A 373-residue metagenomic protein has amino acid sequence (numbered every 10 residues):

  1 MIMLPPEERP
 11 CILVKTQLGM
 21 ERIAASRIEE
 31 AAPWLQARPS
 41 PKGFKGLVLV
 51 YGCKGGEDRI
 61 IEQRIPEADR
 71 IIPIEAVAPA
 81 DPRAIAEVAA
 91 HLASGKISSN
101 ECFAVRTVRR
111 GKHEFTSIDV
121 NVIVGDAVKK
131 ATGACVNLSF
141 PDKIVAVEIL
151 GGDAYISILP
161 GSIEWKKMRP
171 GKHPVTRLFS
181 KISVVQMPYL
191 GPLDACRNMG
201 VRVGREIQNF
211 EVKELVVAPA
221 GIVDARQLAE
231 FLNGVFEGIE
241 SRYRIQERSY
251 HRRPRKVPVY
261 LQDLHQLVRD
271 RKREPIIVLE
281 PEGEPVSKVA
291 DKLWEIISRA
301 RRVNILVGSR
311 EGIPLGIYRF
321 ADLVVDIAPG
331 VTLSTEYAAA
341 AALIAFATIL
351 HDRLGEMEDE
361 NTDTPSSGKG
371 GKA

Functional and structural regions predicted by a protein language model:
I2-Q17: Short glycine-/aliphatic-rich beta-strand segments at the starts of folded cytosolic domains
E7-R9, R177-S183, R273, R301: A short, charged/proline- and glycine-enriched loop that marks the coil->beta-strand transition at the N-terminal
L13-I23, H113: Short, surface-exposed ligand-recognition loops at beta-strand->loop->(often short) alpha-helix junctions that present
E29-K112: Non-catalytic nucleic-acid substrate-recognition regions in nucleic-acid-modifying enzymes
A90-V175, V289-A290: Non-catalytic substrate-recognition/targeting regions of SAM-dependent transferases
S180-P281: RNA substrate-binding interface of SAM-dependent RNA methyltransferases
P285-V289, I296-I313: Long, charge-patterned amphipathic alpha-helical coiled-coil/hairpin "stalk" segments used as oligomerization
E311-A373: Structured adenosyl-cofactor binding patch, chiefly the S-adenosyl-L-methionine
